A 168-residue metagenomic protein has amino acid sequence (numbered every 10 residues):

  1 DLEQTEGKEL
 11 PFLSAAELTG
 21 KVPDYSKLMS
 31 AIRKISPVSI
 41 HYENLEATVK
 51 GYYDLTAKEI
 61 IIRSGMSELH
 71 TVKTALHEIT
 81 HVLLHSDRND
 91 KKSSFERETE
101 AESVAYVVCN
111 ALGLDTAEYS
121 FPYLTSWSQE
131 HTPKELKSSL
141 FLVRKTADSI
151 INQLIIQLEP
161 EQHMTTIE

Functional and structural regions predicted by a protein language model:
D1-E68: Contiguous, non-catalytic segments that form substrate-binding/exosite surfaces or channel walls
K58-T74, R88-E96: Short pre-active-site segment immediately N-terminal to the catalytic Zn-binding motif
S64, E78, S86-D87, S128: Active-site proximal loops enriched in glycine and acidic residues that flank catalytic Cys/His/Asp and coordinate
K73-S86, A101: Active-site recognition of the HExxH zinc-binding catalytic motif
A75, E96-E100, E135: Short acidic-hydrophobic sequence patches enriched in Asp/Glu that either
L84-N89, N152-I155: C-terminal helix-coil-helix/basic helical segment that borders enzyme active sites and/or dimer interfaces and provides
E96-A111: An active-site-proximal "capping" alpha-helix that borders the catalytic cofactor pocket
C109-E168: Long, well-structured alpha-helical subdomains associated with metal-dependent extracellular/ecto-lumenal hydrolases
